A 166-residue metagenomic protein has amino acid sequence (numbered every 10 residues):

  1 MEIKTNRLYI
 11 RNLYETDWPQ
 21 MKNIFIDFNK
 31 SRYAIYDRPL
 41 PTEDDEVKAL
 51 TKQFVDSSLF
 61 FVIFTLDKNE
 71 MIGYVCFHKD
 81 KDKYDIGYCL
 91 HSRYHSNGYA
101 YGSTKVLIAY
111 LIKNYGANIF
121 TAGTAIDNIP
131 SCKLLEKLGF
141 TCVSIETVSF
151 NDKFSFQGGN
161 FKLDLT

Functional and structural regions predicted by a protein language model:
M1-S31, F64-T166: Acyl-donor (CoA/ACP) binding surface of acyl/acetyltransferases
N29-T51: Conserved GNAT-fold acetyl-CoA-binding loop/helix
L50-V62: A short helix-loop-beta-strand connector motif used in the catalytic cores of GNAT acetyltransferases and, in some
